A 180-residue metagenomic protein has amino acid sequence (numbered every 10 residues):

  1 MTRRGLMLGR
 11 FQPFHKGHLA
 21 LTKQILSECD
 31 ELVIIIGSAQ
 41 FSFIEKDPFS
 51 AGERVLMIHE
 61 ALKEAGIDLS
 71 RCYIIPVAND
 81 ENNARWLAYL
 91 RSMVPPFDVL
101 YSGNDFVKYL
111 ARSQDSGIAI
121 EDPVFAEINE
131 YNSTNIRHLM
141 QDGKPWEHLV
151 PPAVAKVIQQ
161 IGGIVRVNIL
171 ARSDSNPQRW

Functional and structural regions predicted by a protein language model:
M1-W180: Nucleotidyltransferase catalytic core that binds NTPs
